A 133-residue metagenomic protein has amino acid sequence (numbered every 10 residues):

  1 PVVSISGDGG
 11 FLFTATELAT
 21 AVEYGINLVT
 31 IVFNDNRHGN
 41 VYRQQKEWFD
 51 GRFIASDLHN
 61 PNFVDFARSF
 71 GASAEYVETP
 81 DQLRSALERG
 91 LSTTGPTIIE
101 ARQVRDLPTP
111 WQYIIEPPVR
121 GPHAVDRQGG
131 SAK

Functional and structural regions predicted by a protein language model:
P1-K133: Thiamine diphosphate
